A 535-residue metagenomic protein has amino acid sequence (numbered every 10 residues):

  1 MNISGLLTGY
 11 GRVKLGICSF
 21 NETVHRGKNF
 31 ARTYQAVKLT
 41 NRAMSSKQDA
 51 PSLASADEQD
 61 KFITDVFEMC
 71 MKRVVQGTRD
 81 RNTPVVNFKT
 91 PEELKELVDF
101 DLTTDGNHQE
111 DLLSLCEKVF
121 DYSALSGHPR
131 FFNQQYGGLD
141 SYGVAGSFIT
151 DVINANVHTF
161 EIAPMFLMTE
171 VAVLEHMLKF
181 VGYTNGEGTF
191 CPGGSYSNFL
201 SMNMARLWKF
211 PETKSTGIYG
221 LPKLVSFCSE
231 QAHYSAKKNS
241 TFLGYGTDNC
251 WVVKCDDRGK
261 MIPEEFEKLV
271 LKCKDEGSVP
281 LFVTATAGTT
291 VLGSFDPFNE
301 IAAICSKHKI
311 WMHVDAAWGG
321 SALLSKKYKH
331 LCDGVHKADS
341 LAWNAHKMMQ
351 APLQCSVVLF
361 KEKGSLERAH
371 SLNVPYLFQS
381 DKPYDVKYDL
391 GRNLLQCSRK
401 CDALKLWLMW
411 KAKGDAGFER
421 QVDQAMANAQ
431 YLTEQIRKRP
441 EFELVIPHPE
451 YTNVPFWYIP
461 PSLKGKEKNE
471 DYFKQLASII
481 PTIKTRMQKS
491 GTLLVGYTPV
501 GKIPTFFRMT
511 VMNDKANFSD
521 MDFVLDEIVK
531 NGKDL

Functional and structural regions predicted by a protein language model:
M1-M44: N-terminal mitochondrial targeting presequence
S45-N185, T485-V495, T510-A516, F523-I528: N-terminal entrance/gating region of PLP-dependent enzymes' catalytic architecture
M177-N203, W251-K254: Short loop-beta-helix segment that forms the pyridoxal 5′-phosphate
F190, E443-P449, V495-V500: Short beta-strand
S197-E367: Conserved PLP-enzyme active-site core in the AAT-like
T289, H308, D333-P440, P461-S462: Active-site C-terminal subdomain of aminotransferase-like
L444-M487: Conserved PLP-binding catalytic core of the aspartate aminotransferase-like
K466-E470, P499-L535: PLP-dependent enzyme catalytic core of the Aspartate aminotransferase-like
